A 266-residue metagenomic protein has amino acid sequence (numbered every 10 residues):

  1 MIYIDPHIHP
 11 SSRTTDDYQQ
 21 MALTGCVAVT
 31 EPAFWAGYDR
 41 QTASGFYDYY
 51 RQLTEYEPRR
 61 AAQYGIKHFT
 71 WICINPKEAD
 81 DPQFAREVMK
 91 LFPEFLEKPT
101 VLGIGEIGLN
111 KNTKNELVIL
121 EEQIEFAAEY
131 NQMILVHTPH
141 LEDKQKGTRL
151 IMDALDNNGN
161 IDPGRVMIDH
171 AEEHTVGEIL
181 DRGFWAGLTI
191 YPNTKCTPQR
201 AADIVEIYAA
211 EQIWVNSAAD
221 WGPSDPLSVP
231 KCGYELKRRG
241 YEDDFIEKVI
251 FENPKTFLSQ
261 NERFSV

Functional and structural regions predicted by a protein language model:
M1-T138, E142, K146-L150, A154 (+3 more regions): Mid-domain alpha/beta scaffold segments of enzyme catalytic cores
T14-Y18, K144-D153, V176-R182, C196-V205 (+2 more regions): Histidine/acidic-residue-rich catalytic or RNA/ligand-binding cores of hydrolases and nuclease-related proteins
T24-G25, R182-G183, A209: Short, structured coil segments at secondary-structure junctions
A33-G37, I190-K195, A219-D220: Short, acidic/turn-prone active-site loops that include or flank metal/cofactor- and phosphate-binding residues
A61-Y64, N157-D162, I207-A209, R238-D244: Short helix-capping segments at alpha-helix termini
E78-R86, T189-P198: Active-site glycine- and acidic-residue-rich loops that bind and position anionic ligands or nucleotide-like cofactors
Y208-P226, I246: Short acidic/histidine-rich active-site segments
P230-V266: Mid-to-C-terminal alpha-helical segments outside catalytic/metal-binding sites
